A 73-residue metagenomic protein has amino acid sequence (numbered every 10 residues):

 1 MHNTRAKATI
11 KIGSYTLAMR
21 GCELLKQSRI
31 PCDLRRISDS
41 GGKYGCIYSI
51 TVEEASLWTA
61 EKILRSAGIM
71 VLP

Functional and structural regions predicted by a protein language model:
M1-P73: Acidic/polar low-complexity segments and flexible, solvent-exposed patches
